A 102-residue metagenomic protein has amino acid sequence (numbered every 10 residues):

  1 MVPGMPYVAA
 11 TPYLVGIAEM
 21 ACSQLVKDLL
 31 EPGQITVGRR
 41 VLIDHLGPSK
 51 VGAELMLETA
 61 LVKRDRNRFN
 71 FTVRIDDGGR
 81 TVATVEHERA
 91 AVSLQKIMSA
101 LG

Functional and structural regions predicted by a protein language model:
M1-I35, A100-L101: Hot-dog-fold acyl-thioester-processing enzymes
E19, D44-H45, D77: Acidic side chains
S23-M56: Hydrophobic beta-strand-centered segment that forms part of the acyl-chain substrate-binding groove
K50-V51, A60-G102: HotDog/MaoC-like acyl-thioester-processing domains
